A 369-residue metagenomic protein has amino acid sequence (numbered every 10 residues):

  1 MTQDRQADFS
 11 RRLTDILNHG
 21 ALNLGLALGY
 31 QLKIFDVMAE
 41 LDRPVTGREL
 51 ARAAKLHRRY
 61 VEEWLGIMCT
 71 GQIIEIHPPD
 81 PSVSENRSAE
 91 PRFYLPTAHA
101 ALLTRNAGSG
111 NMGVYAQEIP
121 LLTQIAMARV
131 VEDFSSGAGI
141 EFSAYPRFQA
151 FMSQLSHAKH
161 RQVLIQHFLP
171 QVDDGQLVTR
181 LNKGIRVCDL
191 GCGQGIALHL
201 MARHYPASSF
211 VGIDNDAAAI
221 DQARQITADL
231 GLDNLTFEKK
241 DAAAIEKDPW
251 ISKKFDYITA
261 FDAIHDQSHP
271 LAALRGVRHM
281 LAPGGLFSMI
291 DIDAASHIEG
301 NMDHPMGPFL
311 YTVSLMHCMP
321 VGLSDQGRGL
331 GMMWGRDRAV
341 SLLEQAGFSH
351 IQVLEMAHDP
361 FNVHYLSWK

Functional and structural regions predicted by a protein language model:
D15-A21, L26-G29, V37, G66-I185: Conserved Class I S-adenosyl-L-methionine-dependent methyltransferase catalytic core
V37-R43: Short helix-capping/hinge SLiMs at alpha-helix to coil transitions
R43-R52: Short acidic, hydrophobic short linear motifs in intrinsically disordered regions
L56-I67: Short amphipathic alpha-helical interaction segments
Q124-H265, P270-A272, I290: Conserved adenosyl
L271-P283: A short glycine-rich, Lys/Arg-flanked "PGG" loop and its adjoining helix->strand segment in the class I
I290-Q345, Q352: C-terminal alpha-helical "lid/dimerization" subdomain adjacent to the S-adenosyl-L-methionine
A346-K369: Core SAM-dependent methyltransferase catalytic element
